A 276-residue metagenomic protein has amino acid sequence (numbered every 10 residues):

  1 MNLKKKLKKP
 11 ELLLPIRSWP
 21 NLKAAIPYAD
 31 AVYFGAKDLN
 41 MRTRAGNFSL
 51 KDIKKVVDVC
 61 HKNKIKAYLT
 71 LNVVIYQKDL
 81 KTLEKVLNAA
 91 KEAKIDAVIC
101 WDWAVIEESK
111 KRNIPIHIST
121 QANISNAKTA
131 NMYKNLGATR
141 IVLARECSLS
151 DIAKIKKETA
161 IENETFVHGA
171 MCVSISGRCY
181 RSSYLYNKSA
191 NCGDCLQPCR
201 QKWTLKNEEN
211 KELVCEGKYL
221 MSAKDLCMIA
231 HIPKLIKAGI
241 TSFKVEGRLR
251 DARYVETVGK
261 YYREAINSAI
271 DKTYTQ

Functional and structural regions predicted by a protein language model:
N2-I124, L143, C147, D151-K244 (+1 more regions): Active-site pocket-lining/capping segments in soluble small-molecule metabolic enzymes
S125-T129: Short, glycine/polar-rich helix-capping loops at beta-to-alpha or helix-loop-helix junctions that flank or form
G137-A138: As written
